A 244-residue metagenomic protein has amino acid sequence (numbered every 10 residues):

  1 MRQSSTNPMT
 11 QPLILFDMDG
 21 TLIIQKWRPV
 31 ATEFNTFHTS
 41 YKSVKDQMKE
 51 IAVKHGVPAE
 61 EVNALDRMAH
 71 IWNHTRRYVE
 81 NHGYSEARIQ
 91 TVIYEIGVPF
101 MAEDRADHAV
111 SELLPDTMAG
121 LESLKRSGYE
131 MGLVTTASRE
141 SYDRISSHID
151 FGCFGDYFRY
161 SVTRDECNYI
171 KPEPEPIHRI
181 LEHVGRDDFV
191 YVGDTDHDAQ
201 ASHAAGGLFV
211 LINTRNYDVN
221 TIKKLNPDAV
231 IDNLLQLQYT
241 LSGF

Functional and structural regions predicted by a protein language model:
R2-A64: Active-site neighborhood of HAD-like aspartate-dependent phosphohydrolases
M9-T10, I170-A199: Conserved Lys-Pro-Asp/Glu-containing loop-to-beta segment of HAD-superfamily phosphomonoesterases, centered on
R76-A119: Metal-dependent phosphoesterase signature
R105-L133, D143, P174: Short, acidic loop-to-helix structural element flanking the phosphoryl-transfer center in phosphate-processing enzymes
L121-K125, L181, A199-H203: Surface-exposed amphipathic alpha-helices with a cationic face
T135-K171: Histidine/lysine/aspartate-rich catalytic loop segments that bind and position anionic ligands
V190-A229: Acidic, Mg2+-coordinating phosphoryl-transfer loop and its flanking beta/alpha structural elements, shared across
A229-Q236: Short acidic-hydrophobic, aromatic-tinged amphipathic segments that line or gate anion-handling sites
